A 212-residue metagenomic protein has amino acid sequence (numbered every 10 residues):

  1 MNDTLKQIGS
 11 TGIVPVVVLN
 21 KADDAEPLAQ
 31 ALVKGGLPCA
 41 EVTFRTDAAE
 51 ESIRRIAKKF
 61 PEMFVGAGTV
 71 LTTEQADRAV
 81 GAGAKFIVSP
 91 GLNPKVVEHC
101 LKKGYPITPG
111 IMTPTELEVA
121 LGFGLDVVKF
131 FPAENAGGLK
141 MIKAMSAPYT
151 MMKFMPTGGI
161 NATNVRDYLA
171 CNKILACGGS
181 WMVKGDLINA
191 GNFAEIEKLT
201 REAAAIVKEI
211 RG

Functional and structural regions predicted by a protein language model:
M1-A82, K102, M151, A162 (+1 more regions): Conserved N-terminal beta1-alpha1 strand-loop-helix module at the mouth
V18-N20, A67-T73, S89-N93, P109-P114 (+2 more regions): Glycine-rich beta-to-alpha transition loops that act as phosphate-gripper elements at the mouths of alpha/beta enzyme
A25, I53-A57, L121, I142 (+1 more regions): Distinct, well-ordered alpha-helical segments
L28, T72-A82, T115-F123, I160-A176: Catalytic cores of alpha/beta
V33-P38, K59-E62, V80-I87, K102-T108 (+3 more regions): Glycine-enriched alpha-helix->loop->beta-strand junction motifs that scaffold or abut catalytic
P90-V96, K129-L139, K173-E195: Glycine-rich phosphate-binding active-site loops on the catalytic face of alpha/beta enzymes
N93-V127, F131-A136: Histidine/lysine/aspartate-rich catalytic loop segments that bind and position anionic ligands
N135, K140-M155: Shared catalytic-loop signature of beta/alpha-barrel
